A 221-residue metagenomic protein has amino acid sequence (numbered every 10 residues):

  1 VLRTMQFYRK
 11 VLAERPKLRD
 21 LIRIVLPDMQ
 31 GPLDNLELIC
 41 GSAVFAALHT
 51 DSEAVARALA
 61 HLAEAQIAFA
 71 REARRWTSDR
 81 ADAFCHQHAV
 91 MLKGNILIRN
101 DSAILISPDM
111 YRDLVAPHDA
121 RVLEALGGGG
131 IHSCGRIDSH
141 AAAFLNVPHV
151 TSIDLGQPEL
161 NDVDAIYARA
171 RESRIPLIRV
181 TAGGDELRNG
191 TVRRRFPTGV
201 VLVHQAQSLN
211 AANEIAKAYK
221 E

Functional and structural regions predicted by a protein language model:
V1-E221: Active-site loop segments of alpha/beta catalytic cores
